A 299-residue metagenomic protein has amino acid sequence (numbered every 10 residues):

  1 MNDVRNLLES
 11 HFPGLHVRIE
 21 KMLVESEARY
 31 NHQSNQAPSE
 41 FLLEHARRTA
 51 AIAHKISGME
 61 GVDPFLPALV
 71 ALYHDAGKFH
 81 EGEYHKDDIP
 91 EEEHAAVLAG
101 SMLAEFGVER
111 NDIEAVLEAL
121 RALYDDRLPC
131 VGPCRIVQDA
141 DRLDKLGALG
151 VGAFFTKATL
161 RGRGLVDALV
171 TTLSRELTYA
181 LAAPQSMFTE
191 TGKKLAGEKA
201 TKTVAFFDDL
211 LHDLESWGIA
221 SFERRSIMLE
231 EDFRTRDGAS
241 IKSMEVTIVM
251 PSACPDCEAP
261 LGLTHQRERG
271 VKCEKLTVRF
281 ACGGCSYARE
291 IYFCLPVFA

Functional and structural regions predicted by a protein language model:
M1-G14, S34-V62, Y73, D125-D232: Divalent metal-dependent phosphate-bond-processing catalytic cores, especially two-metal-ion Mg2+/Mn2+ enzymes that act
T49, P90-E105: An active-site-proximal "capping" alpha-helix that borders the catalytic cofactor pocket
P64-D87, E91, A95, A115-D126: His-Asp-centered metal-binding catalytic motifs of divalent-metal-dependent phosphohydrolases/nucleases
T247-P251, K275, R279: Residues immediately within or flanking Cys/His clusters that coordinate Zn2+ in small zinc-binding modules
P255-D256, G284: Short, cysteine/histidine-rich loop/knuckle motifs that typically chelate Zn2+
G262-T264, I291-Y292: Short, non-ligating residues that shape and space the ligands of small metal-coordination modules and catalytic
R267-T277: Short linker/helix segments within small regulatory modules
A281-A299: Short metal-binding segments enriched for Cys and/or His
